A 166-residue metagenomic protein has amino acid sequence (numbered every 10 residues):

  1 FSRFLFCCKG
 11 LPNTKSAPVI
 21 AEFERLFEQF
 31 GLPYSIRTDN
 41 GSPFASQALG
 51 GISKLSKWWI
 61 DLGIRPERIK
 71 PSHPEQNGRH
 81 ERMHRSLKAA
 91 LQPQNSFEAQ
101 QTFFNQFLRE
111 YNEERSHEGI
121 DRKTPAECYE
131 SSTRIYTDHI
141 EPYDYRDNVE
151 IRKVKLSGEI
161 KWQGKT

Functional and structural regions predicted by a protein language model:
F1-S2, Q163: Residue-level recognition of short loop/turn positions
S2-Q106: RNase H-like DDE/DDD metal-dependent nuclease/strand-transfer catalytic core used by mobile genetic elements
Q106-N112: Active-site-proximal alpha-helical segments within enzyme catalytic domains
N112-T166: C-terminal, beta-rich DNA-binding module of retroviral/retroelements integrases
